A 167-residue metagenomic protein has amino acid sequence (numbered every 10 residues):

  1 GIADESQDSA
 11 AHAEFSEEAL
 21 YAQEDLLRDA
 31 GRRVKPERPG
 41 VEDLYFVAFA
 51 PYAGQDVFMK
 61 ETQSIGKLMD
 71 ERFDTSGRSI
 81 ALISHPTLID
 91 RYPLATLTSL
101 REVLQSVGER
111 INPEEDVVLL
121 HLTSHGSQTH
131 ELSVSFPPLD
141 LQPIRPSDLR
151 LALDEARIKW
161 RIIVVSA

Functional and structural regions predicted by a protein language model:
G1-E115: Boundary/activation segment at the start of structured domains
S16, A48, S79-A81, H121 (+3 more regions): Functionally constrained cores in energy, signaling, and assembly domains
L44-F46, A95, T129-L141: Generic preference for hydrophobic/aromatic residues in regular secondary structure cores
G108-P137, I163-A167: Active-site microenvironments of hydrolase-like enzyme catalytic domains
S133-A167: Catalytic cores of nucleophile-dependent amide-cleaving enzymes
